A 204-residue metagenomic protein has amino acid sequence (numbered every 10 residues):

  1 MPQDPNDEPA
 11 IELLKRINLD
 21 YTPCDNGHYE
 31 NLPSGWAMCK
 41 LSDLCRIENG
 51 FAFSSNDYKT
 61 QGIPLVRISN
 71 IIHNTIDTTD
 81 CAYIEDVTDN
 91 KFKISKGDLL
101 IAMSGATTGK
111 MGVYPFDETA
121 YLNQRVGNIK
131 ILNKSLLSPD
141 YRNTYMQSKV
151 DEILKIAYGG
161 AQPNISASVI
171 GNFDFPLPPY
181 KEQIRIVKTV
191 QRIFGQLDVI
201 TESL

Functional and structural regions predicted by a protein language model:
M1-L19: Extended, domain-scale alpha-helical bundle/helix-rich regions
L19-G50, P176-K188, I193-L204: Non-catalytic DNA-recognition/assembly elements of restriction-modification systems
T22-G27, S42-S54, S69-K96: Sequence-specific dsDNA recognition surfaces
D25-H28, R125-G127, V169-F173: Short amphipathic alpha-helical segments
L32-D43, D98-I101, I131-D140, T144 (+3 more regions): Catalytic cores of nucleotide-enabled group-transfer and carboxylate-activating enzymes in metabolic and assembly-line
S54-Q61, I156-G159, E202: Short coil/turn segments at secondary-structure boundaries
R67-I68, T79, E85-Q147, A157-G159 (+1 more regions): A short beta-sheet element
Q147-L154, F194: Short amphipathic alpha-helical signal-transduction/dimerization elements
